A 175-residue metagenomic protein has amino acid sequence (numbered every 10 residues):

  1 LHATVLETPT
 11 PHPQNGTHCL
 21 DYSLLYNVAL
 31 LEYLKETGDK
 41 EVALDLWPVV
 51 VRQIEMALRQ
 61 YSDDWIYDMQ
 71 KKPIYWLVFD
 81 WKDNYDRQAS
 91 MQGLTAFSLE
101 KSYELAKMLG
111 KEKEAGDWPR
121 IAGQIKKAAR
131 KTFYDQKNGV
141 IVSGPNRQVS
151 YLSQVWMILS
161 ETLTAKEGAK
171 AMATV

Functional and structural regions predicted by a protein language model:
L1-V175: Active-site core of glycosidic bond-cleaving carbohydrate-active enzymes
